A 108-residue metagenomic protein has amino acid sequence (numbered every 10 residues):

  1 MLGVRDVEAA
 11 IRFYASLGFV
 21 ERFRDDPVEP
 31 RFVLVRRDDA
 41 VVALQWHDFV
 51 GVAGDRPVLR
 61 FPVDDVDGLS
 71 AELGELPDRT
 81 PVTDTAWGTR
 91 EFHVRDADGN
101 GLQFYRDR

Functional and structural regions predicted by a protein language model:
L2-V41: Core segments of cupin and vicinal oxygen chelate
R5-V7, L59-G101: Vicinal oxygen chelate
V20, L102-Y105: Short hydrophobic beta-strand motif reused across regulatory alpha/beta modules
P27-R31, A53, A86-R90: Short acidic/glycine-enriched loop/turn segments that link adjacent beta-strands
V35-A40, V94-A97, D107: Active-site beta-strand termini and strand-to-loop segments that position acidic
D38-V42, F49-G51, D65-G68: Short, charged/polar surface micro-motifs in flexible loops or helix N-caps
L44-F49, T83-T85, H93, F104-R108: Acetyl-CoA-dependent GNAT
G54-V58: Short, solvent-exposed beta-strand edge segments and adjacent coil->beta transition regions
